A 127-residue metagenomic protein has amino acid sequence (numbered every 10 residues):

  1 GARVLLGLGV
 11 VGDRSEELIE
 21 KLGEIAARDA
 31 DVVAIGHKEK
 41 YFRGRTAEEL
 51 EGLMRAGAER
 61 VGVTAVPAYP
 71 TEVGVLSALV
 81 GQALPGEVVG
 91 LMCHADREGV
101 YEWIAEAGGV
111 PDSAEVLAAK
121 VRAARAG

Functional and structural regions predicted by a protein language model:
G1-G127: ATP-dependent carboxylate-amine ligase
